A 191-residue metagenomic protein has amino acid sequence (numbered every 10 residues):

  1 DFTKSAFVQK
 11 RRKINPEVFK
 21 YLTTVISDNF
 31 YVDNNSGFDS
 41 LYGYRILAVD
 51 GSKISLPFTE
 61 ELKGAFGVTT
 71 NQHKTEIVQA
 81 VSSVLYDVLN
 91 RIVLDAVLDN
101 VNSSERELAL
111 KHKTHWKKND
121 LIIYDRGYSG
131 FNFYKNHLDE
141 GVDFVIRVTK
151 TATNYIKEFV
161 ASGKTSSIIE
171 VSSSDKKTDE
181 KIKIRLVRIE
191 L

Functional and structural regions predicted by a protein language model:
D1-I14, V18-D33, L41-R45, V49-L62 (+1 more regions): Single, function-defining residue in the core of a domain
